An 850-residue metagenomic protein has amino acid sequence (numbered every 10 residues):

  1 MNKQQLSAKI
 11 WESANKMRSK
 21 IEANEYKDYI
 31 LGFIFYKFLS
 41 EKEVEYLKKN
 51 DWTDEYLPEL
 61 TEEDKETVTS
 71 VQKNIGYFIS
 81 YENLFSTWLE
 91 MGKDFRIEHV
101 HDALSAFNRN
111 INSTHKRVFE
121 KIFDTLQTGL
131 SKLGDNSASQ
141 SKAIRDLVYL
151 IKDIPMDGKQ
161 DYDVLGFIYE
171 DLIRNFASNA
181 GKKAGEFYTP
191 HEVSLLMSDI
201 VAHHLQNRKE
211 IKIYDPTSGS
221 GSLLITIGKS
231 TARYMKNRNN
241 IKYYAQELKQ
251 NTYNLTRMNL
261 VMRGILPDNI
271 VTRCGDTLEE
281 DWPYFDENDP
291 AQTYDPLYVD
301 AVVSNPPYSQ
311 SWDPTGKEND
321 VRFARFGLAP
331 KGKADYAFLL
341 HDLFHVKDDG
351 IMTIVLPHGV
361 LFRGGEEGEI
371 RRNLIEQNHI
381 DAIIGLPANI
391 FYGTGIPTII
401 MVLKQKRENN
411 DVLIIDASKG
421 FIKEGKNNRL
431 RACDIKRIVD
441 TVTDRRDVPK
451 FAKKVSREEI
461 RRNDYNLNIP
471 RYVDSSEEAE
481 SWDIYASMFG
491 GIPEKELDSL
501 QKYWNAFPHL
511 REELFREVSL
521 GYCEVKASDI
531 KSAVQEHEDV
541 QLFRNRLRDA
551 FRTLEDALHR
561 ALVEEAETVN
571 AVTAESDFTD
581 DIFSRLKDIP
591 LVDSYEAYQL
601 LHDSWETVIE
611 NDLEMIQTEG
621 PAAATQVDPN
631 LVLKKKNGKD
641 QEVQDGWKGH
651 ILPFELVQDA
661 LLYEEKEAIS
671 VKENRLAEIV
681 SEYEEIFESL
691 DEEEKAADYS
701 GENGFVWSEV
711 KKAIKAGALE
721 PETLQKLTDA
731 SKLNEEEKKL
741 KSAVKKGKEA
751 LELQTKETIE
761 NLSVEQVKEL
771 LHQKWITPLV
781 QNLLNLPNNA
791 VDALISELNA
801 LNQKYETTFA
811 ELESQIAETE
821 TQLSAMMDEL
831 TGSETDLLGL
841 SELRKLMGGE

Functional and structural regions predicted by a protein language model:
M1-V201, D268, C274-T277, G385-A388 (+4 more regions): Non-catalytic, mostly N-terminal accessory regions of nucleic-acid modification and defense proteins
K9, K16, E22-F38, P330-L403 (+1 more regions): Conserved Class I SAM-dependent methyltransferase catalytic core
K16, L150, I154, D171 (+12 more regions): Conserved, well-folded catalytic cores of nucleic-acid-processing and energy-transducing macromolecular machines
E41, M262, Y308, D348 (+11 more regions): Short, well-ordered loop/turn and helix-capping segments at boundaries between secondary-structure elements and domains
N175-S178, E318-A324: Gly-rich Lys/Arg/Thr-decorated short loops/hinges at beta-loop-alpha junctions or inter-strand turns that position
K183-S304, S309-D313, D320-F326, P330 (+4 more regions): Conserved S-adenosyl-L-methionine
Y298-V299, K333-D335, D349-I351, Q377-D381 (+5 more regions): Active-site lining segments that contact anionic ligands and/or coordinate catalytic metals
I400-D440, D444: Conserved P-loop NTPase
